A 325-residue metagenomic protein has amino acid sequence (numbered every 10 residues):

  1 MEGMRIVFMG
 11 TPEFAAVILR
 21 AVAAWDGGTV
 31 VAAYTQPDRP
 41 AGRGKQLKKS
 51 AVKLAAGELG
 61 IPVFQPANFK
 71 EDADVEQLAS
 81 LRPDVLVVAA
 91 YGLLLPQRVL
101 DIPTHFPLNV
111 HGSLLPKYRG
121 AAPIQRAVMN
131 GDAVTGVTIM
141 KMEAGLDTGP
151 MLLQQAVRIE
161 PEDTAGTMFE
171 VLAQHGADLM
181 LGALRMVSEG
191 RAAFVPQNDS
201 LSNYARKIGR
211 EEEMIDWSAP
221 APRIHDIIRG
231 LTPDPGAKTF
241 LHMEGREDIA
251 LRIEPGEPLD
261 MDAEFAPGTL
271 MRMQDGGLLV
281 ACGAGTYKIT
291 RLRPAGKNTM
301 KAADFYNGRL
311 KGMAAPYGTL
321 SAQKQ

Functional and structural regions predicted by a protein language model:
M1-R43: N-terminal Rossmann-like dinucleotide-binding module
P12-F14, A67-K70, Y91-L93, L259: Short beta->alpha connector loops
A16, R20-A24, E76-A79, Q97 (+1 more regions): Amphipathic, non-transmembrane alpha-helical secondary structure
D26, P40-D84: N-terminal glycine-/serine-/threonine-rich beta1-alpha1-beta2 phosphate-ribose binding loop of Rossmann-like
Q36, V85-E211: Donor/substrate-binding cores of folate-linked one-carbon enzymes
A55-A56, D132, T232: A generic structural signal for well-ordered alpha-helical segments
D199-Q325: Internal anion-binding site segments
